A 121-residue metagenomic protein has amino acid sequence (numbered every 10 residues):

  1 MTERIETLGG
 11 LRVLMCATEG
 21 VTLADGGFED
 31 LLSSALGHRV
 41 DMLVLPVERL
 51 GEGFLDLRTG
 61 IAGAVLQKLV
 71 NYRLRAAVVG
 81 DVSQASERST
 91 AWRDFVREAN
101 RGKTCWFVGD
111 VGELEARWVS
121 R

Functional and structural regions predicted by a protein language model:
T2-V44, E48-R121: Amphipathic, Lys/Arg-enriched alpha-helical "gate/interface" segment within cytosolic domains that mediates
